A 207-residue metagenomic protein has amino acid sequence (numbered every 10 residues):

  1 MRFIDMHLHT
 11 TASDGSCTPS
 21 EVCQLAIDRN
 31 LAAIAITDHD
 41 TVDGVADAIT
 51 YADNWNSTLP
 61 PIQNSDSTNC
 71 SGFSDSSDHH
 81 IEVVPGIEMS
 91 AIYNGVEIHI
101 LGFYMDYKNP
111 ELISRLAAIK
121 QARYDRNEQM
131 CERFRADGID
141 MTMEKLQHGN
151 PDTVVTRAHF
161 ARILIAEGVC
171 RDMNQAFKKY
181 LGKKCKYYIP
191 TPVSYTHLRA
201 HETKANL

Functional and structural regions predicted by a protein language model:
M1-V96, K179-K183: An N-terminally biased module of ancient metal coordination in phosphate/nucleic-acid-related enzymes
I92-Y124, A161-C185: Active-site gating loops and adjacent loop-to-helix segments of metal-dependent hydrolytic enzymes
F134: Conserved, mostly hydrophobic/aromatic
I139-G149, R171-F177: Short, surface-exposed acidic
V155-F160: Glycine-rich, often acidic, oxyanion-interacting loops/wings at catalytic, nucleic-acid, or phospho-protein interfaces
Y187-Y195: A general structural motif
T196-T203: Conserved small/polar residues in nucleotide/adenosyl-binding loops
